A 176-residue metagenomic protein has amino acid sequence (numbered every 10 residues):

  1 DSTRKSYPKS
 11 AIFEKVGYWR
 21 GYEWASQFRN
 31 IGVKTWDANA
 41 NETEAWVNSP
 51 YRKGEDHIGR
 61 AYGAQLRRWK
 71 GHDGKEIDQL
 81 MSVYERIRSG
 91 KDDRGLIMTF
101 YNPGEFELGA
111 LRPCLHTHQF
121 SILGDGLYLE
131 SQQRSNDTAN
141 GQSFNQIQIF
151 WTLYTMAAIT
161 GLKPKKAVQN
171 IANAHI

Functional and structural regions predicted by a protein language model:
D1-I176: Terminal, non-catalytic protein-protein interaction segments that mediate quaternary/complex assembly
